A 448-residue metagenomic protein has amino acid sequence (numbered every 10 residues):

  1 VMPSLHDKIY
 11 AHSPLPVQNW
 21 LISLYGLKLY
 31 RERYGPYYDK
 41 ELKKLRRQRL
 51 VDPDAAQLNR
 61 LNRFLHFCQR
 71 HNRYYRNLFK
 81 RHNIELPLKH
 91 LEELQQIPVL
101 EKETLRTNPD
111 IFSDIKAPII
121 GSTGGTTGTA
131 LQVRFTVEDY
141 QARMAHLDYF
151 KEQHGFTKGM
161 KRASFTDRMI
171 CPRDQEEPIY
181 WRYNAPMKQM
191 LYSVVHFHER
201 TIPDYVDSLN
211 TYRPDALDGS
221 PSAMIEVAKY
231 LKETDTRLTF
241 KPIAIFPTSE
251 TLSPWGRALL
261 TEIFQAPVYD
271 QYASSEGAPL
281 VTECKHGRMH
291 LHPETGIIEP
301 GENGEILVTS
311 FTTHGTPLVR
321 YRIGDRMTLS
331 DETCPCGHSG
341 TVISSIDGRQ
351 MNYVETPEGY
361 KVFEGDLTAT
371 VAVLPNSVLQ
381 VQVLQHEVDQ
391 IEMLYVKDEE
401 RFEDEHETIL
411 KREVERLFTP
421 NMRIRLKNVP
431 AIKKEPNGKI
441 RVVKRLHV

Functional and structural regions predicted by a protein language model:
V1-S122, T129-M144, D148-K161, R168 (+8 more regions): Nucleotide 5′-phosphate-binding alpha/beta core
Q141, A163-A223: AMP-binding/adenylate-forming
K161-A163, L307: Conserved beta-strand elements of the Class I
Y180-W181, T234-R237, K285-H290: Short, hinge-like loop/turn segments at secondary-structure boundaries
M190-S193, Y269-Q271, I424-V429: General small-molecule cofactor/ligand-binding pocket signal
V195-F197, T201, P214-W255, D270-E276: Adenylate-forming
L217, V319-P420: AMP-binding/adenylate-forming catalytic core of the ANL superfamily
I243, P247, L252-C334, Q350-N352: Conserved AMP-binding/adenylate-forming
